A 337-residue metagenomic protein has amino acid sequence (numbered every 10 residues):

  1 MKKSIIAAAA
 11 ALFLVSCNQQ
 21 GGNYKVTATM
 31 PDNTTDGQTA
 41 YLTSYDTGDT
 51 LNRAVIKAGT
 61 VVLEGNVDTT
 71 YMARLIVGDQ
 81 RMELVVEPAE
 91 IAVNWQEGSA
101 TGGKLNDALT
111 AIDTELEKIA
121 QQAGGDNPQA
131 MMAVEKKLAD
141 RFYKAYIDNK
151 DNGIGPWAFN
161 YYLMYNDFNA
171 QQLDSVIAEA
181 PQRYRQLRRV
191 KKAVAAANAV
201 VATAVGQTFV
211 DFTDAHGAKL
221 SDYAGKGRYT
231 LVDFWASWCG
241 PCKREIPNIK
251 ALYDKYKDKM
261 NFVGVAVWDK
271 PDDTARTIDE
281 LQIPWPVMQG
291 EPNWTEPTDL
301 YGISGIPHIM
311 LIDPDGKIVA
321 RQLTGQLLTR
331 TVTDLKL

Functional and structural regions predicted by a protein language model:
K2-A8: Sec-dependent signal peptide recognition, specifically the positively charged N-region followed immediately by
C17-A145: A non-transmembrane, solvent-exposed segment enriched in polar/low-complexity residues
C17-N18, S44, T70, I91-A92 (+4 more regions): N-terminal targeting signals for export/organelle localization
R189-D222, W285, R330-L337: N-terminal "domain-start" segment that seeds a small globular fold
L220-K243, I249: Short active-site neighborhood of thiol/selenol oxidoreductases, capturing the structured segment around
K243-L281, M288-D299, R330: Structural microenvironment flanking redox-active thiols in thiol-disulfide oxidoreductases
D279-I283, G290-L337: Thiol/disulfide oxidoreductase modules built on the thioredoxin-like
